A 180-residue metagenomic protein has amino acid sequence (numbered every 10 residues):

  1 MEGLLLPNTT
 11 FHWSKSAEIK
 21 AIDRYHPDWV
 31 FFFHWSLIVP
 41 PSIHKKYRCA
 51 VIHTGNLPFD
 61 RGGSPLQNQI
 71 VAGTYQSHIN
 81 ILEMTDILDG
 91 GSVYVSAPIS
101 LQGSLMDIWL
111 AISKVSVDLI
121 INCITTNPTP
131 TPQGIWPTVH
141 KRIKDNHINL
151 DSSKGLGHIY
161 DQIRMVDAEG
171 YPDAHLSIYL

Functional and structural regions predicted by a protein language model:
M1-L180: One-carbon transfer enzymes
